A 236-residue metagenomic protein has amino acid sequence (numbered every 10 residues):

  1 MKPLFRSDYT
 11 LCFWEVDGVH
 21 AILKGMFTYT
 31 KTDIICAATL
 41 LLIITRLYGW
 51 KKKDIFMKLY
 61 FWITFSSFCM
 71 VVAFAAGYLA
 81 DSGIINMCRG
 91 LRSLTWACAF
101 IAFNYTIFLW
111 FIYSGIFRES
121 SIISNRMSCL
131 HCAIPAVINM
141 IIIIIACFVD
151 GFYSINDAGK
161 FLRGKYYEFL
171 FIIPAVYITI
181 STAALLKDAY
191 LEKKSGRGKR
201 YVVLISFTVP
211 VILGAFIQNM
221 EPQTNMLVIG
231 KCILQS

Functional and structural regions predicted by a protein language model:
D8-Y9: Intrinsic-disorder-associated, low-complexity terminal segments enriched in Asp/Asn/His/Tyr and depleted of Lys/Arg
D17-L42, L170-I173: Hydrophobic transmembrane alpha-helical segments in integral membrane proteins
L23-M26, G90-A102, K160-I173: Short aromatic-rich membrane-water interface segments that cap or initiate transmembrane helices in multi-pass membrane
T30-Y113, C132-D150, L204-N219: Hydrophobic alpha-helical transmembrane segments of multi-pass membrane proteins
L41-L47, L109-Y113, F171-K194: Alpha-helical transmembrane segments in multipass membrane proteins, preferentially the mid-helix core
L47-F61, G115-C129, D188-R200: Membrane-interface helix-boundary motifs at transmembrane edges
L109-I112, F117-T179: Membrane-proximal helix-loop-helix units in multi-pass membrane proteins
K187-S236: Interfacial "cap-and-anchor" motif at the non-cytosolic start of specific transmembrane alpha-helices
